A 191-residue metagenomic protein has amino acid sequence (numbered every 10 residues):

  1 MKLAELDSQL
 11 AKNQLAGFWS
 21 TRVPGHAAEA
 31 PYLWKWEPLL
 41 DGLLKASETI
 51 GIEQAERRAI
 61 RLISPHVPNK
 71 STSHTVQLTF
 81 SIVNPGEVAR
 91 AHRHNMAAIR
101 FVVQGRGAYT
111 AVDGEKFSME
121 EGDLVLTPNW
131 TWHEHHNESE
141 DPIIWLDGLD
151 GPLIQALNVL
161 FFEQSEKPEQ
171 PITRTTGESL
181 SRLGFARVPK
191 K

Functional and structural regions predicted by a protein language model:
M1-L6, E138-K190: Double-stranded beta-helix
M1-L62: Transition-metal
E48-E87: A short glycine-rich, His/Asp/Glu-containing loop-to-beta-strand
H74-Q77, M96, S139: Exposed loop/turn and edge beta-strand positions of beta-sandwich/beta-sheet ligand-binding modules
N84, V88-E121, P128-T131: A short beta-strand-loop-beta hairpin characteristic of the jelly-roll/cupin
V125-L126, L149: Internal, hydrophobic cores of structured domains that mediate oligomerization or house catalytic pockets within large
H133-H135: Hydrophobic or amphipathic alpha-helical targeting/insertion segments
